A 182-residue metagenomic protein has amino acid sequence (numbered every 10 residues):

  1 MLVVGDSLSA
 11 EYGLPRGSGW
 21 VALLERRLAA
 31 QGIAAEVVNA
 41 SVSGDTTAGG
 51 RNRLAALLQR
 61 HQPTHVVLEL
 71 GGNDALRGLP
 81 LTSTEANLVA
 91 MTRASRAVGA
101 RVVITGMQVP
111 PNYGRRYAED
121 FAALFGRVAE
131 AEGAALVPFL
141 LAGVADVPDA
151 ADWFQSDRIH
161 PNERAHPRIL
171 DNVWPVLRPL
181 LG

Functional and structural regions predicted by a protein language model:
M1-S43, R53-Q62: Serine-esterase "nucleophile elbow" of acetyl-processing enzymes
L8-E11, P15, S41-D45, D74-A75 (+1 more regions): Short histidine/acidic/glycine/proline-rich micro-motifs that form metal- and phosphate-coordinating active-site loops
L23, I33, G49-G182: Alpha-helical cap/lid subdomain in secreted, periplasmic, or secretory-pathway luminal O-acyl-processing enzymes
